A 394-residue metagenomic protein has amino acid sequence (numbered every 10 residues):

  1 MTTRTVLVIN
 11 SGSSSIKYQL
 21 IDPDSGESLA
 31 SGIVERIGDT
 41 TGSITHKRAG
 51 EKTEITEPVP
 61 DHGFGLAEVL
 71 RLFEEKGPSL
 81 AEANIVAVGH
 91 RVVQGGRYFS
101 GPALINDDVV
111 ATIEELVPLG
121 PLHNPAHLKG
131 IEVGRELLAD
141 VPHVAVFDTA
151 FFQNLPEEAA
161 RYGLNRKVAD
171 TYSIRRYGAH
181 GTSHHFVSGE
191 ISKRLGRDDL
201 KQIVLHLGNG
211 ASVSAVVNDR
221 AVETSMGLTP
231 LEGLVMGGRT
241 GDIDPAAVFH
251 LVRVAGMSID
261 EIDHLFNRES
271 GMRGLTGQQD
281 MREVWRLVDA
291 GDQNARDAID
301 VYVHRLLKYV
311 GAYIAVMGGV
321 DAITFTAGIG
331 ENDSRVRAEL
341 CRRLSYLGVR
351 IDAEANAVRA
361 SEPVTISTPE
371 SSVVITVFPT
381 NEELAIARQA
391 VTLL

Functional and structural regions predicted by a protein language model:
V6, S15-P60, G227: Short glycine-rich, Thr/Ser-proximal phosphate-binding strand/loop in the N-terminal lobe of ATP-dependent enzymes
S11-G12, H90-Q94, L207-N209, V320 (+1 more regions): Glycine-rich beta-strand-to-loop/alpha-helix junction loops that act as flexible
F73-H123, V144, A150-R161: Short beta-strand-loop/turn "lid" adjacent to the catalytic site in phosphate-handling enzymes
H90, P121-N124, P142-F147, Q153 (+4 more regions): General beta-strand structural signal in soluble alpha/beta enzymes
F151-V254: Glycine-rich phosphate-binding loop of actin/hexokinase-like ATP-binding domains
V187-E190, R194, D300-G318: Phosphate/ATP-binding catalytic cores across multiple sugar-kinase/actin-like superfamilies, primarily ASKHA
A255-A298: A mobile "lid/hinge" subdomain adjacent to the ATP/sugar-phosphate binding pocket shared across diverse ATP-dependent
S334, A338-E382: Conserved phosphate-binding/catalytic loops in two-lobed NTP-binding clefts
